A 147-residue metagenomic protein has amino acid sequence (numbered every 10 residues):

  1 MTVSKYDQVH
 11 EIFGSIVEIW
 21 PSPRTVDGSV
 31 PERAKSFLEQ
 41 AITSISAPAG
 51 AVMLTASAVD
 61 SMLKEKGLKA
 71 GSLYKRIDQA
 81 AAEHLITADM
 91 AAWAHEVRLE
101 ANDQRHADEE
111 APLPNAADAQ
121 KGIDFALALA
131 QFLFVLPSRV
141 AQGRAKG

Functional and structural regions predicted by a protein language model:
M1-A49, K146-G147: Charged alpha-helical initiation segments
E11-V17, G67-L99: Short, charged amphipathic alpha-helical segments flanked by flexible coils
P23-D27, P31, I45-V52, T87-A94 (+2 more regions): Amphipathic, non-membrane alpha-helical segments in soluble helical-bundle scaffolds
F37, L54, K69, E96-E100 (+1 more regions): Amphipathic, well-ordered alpha-helical segments in soluble domains
F37-Q40, S57-A58, R76-Q79: A general alpha-helix detector
S46, L63-G67, Q131-F134, S138: Hydrophobic/aromatic-lined pockets within catalytic cores
A49-A70: Hydrophobic alpha-helical packing segments in soluble, helical-rich domains
A91-L99, D103-G147: Charge-enriched, short contiguous segments at helix-coil
